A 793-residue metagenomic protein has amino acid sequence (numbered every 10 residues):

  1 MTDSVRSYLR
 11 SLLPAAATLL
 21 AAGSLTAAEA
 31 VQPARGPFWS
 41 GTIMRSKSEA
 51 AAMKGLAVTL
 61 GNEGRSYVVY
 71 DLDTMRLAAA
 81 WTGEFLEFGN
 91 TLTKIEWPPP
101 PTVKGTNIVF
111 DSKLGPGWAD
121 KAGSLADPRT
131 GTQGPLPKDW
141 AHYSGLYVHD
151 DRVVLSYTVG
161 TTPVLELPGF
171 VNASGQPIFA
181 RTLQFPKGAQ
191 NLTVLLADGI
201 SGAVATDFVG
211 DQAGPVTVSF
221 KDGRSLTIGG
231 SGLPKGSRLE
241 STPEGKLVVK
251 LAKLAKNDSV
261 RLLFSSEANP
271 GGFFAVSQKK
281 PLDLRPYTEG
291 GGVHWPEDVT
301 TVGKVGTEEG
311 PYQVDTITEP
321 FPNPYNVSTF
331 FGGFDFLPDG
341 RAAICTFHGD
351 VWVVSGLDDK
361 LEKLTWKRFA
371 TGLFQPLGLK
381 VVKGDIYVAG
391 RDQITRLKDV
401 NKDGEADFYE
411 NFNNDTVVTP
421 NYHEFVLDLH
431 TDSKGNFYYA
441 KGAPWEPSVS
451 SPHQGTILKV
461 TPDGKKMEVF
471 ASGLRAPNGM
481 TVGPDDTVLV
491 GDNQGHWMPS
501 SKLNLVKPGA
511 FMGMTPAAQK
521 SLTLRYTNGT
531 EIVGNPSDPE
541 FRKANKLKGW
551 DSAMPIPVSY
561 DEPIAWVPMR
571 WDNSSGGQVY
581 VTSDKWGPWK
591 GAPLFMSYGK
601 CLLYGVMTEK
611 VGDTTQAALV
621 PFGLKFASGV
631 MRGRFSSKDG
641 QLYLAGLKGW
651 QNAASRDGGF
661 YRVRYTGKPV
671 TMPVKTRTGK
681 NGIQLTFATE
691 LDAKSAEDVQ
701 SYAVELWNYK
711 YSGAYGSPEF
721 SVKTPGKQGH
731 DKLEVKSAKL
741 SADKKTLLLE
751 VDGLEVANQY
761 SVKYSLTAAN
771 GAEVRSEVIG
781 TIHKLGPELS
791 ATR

Functional and structural regions predicted by a protein language model:
A27-A180, N191-T217: Beta-strand-rich N-terminal accessory domains
A27-L56, E267-D315, G786-R793: N-terminal pre-domain segments of enzymes
L155-V159, R181-F185, L192-D198, G245 (+3 more regions): Short, hydrophobic/aromatic-enriched beta-strand segments in well-ordered soluble domains
F179-R181, N681-L685, L747: Structural beta-strand segments of beta-rich domains
S219-W295: Extended acidic/polar, glycine-enriched regions that form or flank non-catalytic beta-rich accessory modules
V276-V670, A693: Beta-propeller domains with acidic blade repeats across secreted/periplasmic ectodomains and cytosolic WD/CNH propellers
S277, D283, G667-P673, D692 (+1 more regions): Acidic, Ser/Thr/Gly/Pro-rich low-complexity segments and short DxT(G/T)-type signature motifs
E690-K736, V762-A768, S776-G780: Short, surface-exposed alpha-helix to beta-strand junction/turn motifs within ectodomains of secreted and cell-envelope
